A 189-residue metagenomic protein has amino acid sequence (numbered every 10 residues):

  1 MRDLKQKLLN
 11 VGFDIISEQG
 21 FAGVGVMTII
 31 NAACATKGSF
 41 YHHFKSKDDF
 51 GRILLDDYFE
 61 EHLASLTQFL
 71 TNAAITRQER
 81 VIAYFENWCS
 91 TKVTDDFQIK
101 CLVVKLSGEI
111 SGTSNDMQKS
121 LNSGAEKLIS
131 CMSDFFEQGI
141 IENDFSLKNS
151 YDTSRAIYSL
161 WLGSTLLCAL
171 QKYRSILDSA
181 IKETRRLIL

Functional and structural regions predicted by a protein language model:
L4-G12, I29, L54-Y58, H62 (+1 more regions): Generic hydrophobic, amphipathic alpha-helix propensity
K7, I15-I53: Helix-turn-helix
V11, I15, N87, L160-S164: Amphipathic alpha-helical interface segments
I53, D57, T67-I99, Y151-I157: Hydrophobic alpha-helical connector segments
L63, T67, E79-A83, N115-I141: Amphipathic alpha-helical packing segments from all-alpha helical-bundle domains
R80, T94-D116: Amphipathic alpha-helical segments used for helix-helix packing
D116-K127, I140-R186: Hydrophobic/aromatic-rich alpha-helical bundle segments in the mid-to-C-terminal region
